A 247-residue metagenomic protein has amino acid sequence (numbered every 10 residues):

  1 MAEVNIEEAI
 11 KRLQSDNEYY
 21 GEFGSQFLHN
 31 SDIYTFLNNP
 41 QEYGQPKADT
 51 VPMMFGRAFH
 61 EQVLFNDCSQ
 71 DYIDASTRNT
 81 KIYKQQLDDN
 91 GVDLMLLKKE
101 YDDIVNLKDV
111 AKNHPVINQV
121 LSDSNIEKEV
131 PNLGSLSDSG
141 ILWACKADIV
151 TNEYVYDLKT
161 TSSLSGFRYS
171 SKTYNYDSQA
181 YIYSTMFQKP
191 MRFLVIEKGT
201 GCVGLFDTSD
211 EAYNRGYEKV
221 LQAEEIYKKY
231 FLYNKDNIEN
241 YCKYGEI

Functional and structural regions predicted by a protein language model:
M1-A144, C242-I247: Metal-dependent nuclease catalytic cores that hydrolyze phosphodiester bonds in DNA/RNA, characterized by
K47-A48, V92-L96, S165-Y174, S209-A212: Short histidine-centered catalytic/ligand-binding loop motif
M54, A144, N175-S178, I182 (+1 more regions): Short, well-structured alpha-helical interface segments that form or flank functional binding sites
S69-D71, V155, K189-L194: Substrate-binding/catalytic groove segments of enzymes that remodel or degrade extracellular structural polymers
I104, K108, S170, I182-I247: Metal-dependent nuclease catalytic regions and adjoining charged, substrate-binding loops involved in nucleic-acid end
V130-N132, K159-T160, V195: Short, structured patches in soluble enzyme cores that scaffold and shape functional sites
G140-A144, T151-E153, K189, T200-G201: Coil-to-beta-strand transition motifs
C145-F167, Y183: Conserved catalytic cores of phosphodiester-cleaving nucleases, focusing on short active-site segments
